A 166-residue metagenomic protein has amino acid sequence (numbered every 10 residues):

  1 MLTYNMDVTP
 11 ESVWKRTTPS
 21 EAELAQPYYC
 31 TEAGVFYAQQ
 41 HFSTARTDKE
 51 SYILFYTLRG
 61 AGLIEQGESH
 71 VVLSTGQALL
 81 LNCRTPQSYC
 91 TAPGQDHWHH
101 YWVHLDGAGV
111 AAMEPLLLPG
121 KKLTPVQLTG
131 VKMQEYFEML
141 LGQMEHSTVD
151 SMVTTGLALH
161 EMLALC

Functional and structural regions predicted by a protein language model:
M1-V72, Q77, S88, K121-T124: Generic protein-terminus/edge-of-domain signal
Y37-Q40, A61, C83, M144-T148 (+1 more regions): A general structural signal marking secondary-structure boundaries and capping sites
T44-A45, A112-L118: Short, charged, solvent-exposed linker or helix-capping segments at domain edges/interfaces that act as flexible hinges
H70, R84-G109: Ligand-binding loop in jelly-roll beta-barrel domains
D106-A112, Q127-C166: An amphipathic alpha-helical interaction segment
L117-K122, M139: N-terminal helical cap/lid subdomain that shapes the substrate entry/recognition surface in HAD-like hydrolases
